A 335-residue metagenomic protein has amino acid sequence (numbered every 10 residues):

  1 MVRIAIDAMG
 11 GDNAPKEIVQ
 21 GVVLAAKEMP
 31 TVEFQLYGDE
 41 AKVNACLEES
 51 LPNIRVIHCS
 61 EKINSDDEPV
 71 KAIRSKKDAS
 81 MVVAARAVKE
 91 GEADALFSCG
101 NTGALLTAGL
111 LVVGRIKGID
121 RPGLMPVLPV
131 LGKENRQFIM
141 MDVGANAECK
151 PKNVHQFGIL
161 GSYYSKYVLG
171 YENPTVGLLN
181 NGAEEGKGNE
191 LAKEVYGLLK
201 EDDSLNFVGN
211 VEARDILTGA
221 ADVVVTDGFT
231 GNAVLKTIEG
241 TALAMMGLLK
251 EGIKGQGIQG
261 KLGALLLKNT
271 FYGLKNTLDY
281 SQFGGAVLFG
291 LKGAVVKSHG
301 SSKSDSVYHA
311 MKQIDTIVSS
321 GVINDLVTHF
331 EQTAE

Functional and structural regions predicted by a protein language model:
M1-K42: N-terminal phosphate-binding or glycine-rich loops at protein starts, especially the Walker A/P-loop of NTPases
I6-K16, A145-H155, K297-S301: Short, glycine-rich nucleotide/cofactor-binding loops
D7, Y37, I57, S98-G100 (+6 more regions): Short beta-strand segments
A14-I18, D78-G91, A95-G109, D120-M125 (+6 more regions): Short glycine/serine/threonine-rich phosphate/pyrophosphate-binding segments that cradle anionic phosphate groups
K16, E33-Q35, A41, A147-G209 (+3 more regions): Glycine-rich phosphate/diphosphate-binding loop of Rossmann-like nucleotide-binding domains
S50-A93: Phosphate/nucleotide-donor binding subsite
L110-R136, M140, A220-V224, G228-E335: Glycine-rich phosphate/nucleotide-binding loop
